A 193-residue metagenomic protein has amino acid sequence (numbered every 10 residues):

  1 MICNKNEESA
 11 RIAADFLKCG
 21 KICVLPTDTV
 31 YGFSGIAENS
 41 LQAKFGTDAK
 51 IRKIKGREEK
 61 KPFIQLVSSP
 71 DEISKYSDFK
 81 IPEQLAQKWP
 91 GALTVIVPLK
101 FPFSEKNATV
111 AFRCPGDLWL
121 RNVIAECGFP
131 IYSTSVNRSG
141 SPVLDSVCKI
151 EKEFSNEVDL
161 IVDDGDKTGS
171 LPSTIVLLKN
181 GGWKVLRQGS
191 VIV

Functional and structural regions predicted by a protein language model:
M1-V193: Active-site-adjacent structural elements in enzyme catalytic cores
